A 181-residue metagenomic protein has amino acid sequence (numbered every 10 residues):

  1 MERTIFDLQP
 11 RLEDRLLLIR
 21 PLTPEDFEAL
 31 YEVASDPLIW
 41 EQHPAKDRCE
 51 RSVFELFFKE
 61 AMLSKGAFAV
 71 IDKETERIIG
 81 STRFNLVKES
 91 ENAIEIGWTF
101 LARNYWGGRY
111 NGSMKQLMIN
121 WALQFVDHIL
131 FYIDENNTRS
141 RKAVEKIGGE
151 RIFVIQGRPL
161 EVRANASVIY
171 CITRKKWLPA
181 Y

Functional and structural regions predicted by a protein language model:
M1-G108, Q116, W121-Q124, H128 (+2 more regions): GNAT-family acyltransferases
G112, Q116, T138: Residues forming the Rossmann-fold NAD(P)(H) cofactor-binding site
F131-R141: Conserved beta-strand-loop-alpha-helix junction that forms the acyl-donor binding cleft
